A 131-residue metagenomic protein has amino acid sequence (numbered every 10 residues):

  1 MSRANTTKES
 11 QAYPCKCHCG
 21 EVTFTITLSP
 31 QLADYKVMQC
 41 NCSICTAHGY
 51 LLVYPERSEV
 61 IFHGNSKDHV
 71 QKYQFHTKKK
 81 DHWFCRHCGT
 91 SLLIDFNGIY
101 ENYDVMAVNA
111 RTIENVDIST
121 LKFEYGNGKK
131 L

Functional and structural regions predicted by a protein language model:
M1-K16, E21-L131: A short Gly-Trp-Pro
